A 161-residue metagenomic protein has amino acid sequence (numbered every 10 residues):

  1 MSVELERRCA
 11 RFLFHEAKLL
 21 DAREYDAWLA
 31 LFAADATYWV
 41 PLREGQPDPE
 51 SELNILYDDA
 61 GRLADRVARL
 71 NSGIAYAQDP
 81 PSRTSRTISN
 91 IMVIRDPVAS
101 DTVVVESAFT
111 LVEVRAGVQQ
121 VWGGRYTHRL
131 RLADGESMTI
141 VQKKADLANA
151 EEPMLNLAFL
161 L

Functional and structural regions predicted by a protein language model:
M1-A34: Short, low-complexity N-terminal intrinsically disordered segments enriched in polar/charged residues
E4, S51, V118: Conserved aromatic-histidine-acidic binding/catalytic patches
R7-R11, N54, G61, V121: A generic "alpha-helical surface" signal
E16-K18, I74-P81, A116-G117: Short helix-to-loop capping/linker segments positioned immediately adjacent to catalytic or ligand/cofactor-binding
A34-D96, S100-V105: A solvent-exposed, acidic/Ser-Thr-rich amphipathic alpha-helical stretch
S85, M92-L161: A beta-strand edge to alpha-helix "cap/lid" segment located at domain peripheries
